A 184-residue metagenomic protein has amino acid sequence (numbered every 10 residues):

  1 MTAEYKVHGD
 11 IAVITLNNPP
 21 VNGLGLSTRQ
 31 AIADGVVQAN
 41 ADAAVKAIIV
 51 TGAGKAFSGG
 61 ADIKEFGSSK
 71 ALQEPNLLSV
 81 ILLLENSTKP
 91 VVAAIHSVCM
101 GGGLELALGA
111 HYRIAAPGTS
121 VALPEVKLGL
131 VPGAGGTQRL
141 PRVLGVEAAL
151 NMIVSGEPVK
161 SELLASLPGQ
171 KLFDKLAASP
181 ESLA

Functional and structural regions predicted by a protein language model:
M1-A53, G67-S68, L82: Conserved CoA-thioester-binding segment of acyl-CoA-metabolizing enzymes
M1-L16, E105, N151-A184: Amphipathic alpha-helical segments at domain termini/boundaries
I14, A31-I32, V50, D62 (+4 more regions): Terminal peptide-recognition signature
A47, Y112, K171-K175: Residues at the N-termini of beta-strands
G52-L83, C99, K127-L130: Glycine- (often His-adjacent) and acidic-residue-rich active-site loop that binds/positions the CoA thioester
L84-L128, P132: Glycine-rich beta-to-alpha active-site loop
T137-E147: Hydrophobic, secondary-structure "cap" segments at the distal end of domains
